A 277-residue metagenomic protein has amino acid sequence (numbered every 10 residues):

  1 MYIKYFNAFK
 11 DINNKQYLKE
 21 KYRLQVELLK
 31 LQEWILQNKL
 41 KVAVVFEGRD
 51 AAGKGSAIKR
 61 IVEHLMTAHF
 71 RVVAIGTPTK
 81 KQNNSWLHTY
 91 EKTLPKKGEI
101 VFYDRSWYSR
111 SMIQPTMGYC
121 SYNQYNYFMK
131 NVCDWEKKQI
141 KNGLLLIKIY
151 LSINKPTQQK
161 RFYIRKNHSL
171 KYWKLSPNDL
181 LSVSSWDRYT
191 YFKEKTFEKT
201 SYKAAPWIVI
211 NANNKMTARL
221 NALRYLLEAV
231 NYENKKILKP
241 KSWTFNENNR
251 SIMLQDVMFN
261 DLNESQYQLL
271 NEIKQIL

Functional and structural regions predicted by a protein language model:
M1-L277: Glycine-rich phosphate-binding loop of ATP-dependent small-molecule kinases
